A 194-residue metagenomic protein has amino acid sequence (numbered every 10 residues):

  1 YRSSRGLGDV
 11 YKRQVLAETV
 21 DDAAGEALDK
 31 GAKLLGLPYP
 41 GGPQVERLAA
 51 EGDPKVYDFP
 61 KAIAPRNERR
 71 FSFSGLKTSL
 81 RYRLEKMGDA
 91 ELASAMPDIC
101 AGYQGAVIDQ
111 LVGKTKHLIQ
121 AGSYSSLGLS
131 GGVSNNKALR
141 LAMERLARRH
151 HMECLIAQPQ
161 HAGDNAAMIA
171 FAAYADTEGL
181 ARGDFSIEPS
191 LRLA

Functional and structural regions predicted by a protein language model:
Y1-Y11: Single conserved hydrophobic/aromatic residue that forms the stacking wall/gate of nucleotide- or nucleobase-binding
D9-D53, K77-T78, Y82-M87: Glycine-rich phosphate-binding loop plus the immediately following alpha-helix
V15-T19, P65-R69, E153-H161: A short glycine/serine-rich beta->alpha loop
P40-G42, A90-S94, I156-P159, A181-G183: Flexible, glycine/charged-enriched surface loops at secondary-structure junctions
R47-L127, N136-H150, T177-L180: A contiguous, well-structured pocket-lining segment that forms one wall/lid of small-molecule binding clefts in soluble
S123-V133, L155-Q158: Short glycine-rich phosphate-binding loop at a beta-alpha junction
A157-A194: Glycine-rich phosphate-binding/hydrolytic loop that grips phosphoryl groups
